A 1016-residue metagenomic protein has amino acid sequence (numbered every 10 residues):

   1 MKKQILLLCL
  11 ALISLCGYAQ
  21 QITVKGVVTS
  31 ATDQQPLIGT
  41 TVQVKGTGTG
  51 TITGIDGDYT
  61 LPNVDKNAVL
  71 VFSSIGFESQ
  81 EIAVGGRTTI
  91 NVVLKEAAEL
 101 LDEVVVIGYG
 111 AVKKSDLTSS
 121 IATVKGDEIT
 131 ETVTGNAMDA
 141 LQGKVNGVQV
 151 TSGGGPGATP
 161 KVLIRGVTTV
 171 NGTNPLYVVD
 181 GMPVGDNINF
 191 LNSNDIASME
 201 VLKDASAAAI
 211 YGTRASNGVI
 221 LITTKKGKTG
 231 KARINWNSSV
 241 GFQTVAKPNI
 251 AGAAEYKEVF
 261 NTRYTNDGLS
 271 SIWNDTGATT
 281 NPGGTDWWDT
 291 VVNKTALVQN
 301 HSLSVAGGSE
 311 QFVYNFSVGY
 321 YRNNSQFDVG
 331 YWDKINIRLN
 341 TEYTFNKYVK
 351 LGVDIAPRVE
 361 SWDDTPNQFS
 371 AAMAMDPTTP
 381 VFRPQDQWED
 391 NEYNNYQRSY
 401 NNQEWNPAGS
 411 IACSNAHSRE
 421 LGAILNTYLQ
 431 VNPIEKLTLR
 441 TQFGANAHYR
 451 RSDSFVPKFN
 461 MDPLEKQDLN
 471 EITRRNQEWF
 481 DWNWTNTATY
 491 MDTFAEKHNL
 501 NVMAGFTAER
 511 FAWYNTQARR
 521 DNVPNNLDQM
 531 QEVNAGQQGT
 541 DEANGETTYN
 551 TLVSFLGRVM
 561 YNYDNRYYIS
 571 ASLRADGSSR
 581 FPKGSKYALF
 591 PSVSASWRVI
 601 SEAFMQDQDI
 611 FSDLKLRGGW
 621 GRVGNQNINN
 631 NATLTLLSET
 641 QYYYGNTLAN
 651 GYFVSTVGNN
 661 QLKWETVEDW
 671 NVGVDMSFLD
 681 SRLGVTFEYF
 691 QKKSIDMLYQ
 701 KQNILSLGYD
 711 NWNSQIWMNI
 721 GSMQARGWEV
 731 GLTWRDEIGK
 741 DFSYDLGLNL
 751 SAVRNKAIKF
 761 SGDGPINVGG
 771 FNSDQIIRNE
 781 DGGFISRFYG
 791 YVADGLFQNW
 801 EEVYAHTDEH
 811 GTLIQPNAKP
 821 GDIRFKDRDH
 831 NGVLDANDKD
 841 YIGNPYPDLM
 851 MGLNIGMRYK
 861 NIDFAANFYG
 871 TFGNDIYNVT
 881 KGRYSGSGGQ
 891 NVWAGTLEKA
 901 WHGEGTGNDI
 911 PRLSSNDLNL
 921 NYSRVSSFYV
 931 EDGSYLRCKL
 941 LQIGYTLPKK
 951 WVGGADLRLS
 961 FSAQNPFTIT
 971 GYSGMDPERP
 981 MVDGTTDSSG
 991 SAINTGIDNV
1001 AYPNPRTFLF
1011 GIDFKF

Functional and structural regions predicted by a protein language model:
M1-R338, Y343-N346, K350-A356, G422-I424 (+7 more regions): Short, small/polar-rich motifs associated with maturation and membrane association, primarily at protein termini
G227-A232, G308-Q311, Y348, I434-K436 (+8 more regions): Short loop/turn motifs that connect adjacent beta-strands in outer-membrane beta-barrel proteins
N235-T280, R735-N844, Q964-P966, G971-G974: Conserved small-residue
V245-K247, T280-V292, A296-G319, N323-G330 (+9 more regions): Flexible loop and strand-edge segments within Gram-negative outer membrane beta-barrel domains
A254-G283, A371-G409, D453-N470, Y514-A543 (+6 more regions): Surface-exposed loop/turn segments flanking beta-strands in extracellular/periplasmic regions
T276, Q537, S578, Q798 (+2 more regions): Extracytoplasmic gating/loop element in the C-terminal half of outer-membrane beta-barrel translocons and assembly
K294-F312, G319-Y321, P407-S454, T473-F494 (+15 more regions): Outer-membrane beta-barrel transmembrane strands
S325-N336, E342, D354-F369, E420-G422 (+5 more regions): Small-side-chain secondary-structure face that scaffolds active or pore-lining regions
